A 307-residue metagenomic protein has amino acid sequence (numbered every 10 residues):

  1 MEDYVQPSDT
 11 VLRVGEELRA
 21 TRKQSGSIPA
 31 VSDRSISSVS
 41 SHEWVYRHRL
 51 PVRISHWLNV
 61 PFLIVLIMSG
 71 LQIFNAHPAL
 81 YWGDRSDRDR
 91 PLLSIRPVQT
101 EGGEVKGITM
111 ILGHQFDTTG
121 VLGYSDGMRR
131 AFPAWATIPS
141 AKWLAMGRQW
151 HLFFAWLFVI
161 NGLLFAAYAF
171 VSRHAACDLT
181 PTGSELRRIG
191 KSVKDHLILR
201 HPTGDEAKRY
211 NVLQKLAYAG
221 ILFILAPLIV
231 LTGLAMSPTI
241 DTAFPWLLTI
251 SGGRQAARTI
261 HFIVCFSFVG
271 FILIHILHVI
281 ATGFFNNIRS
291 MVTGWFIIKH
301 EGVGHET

Functional and structural regions predicted by a protein language model:
E2-L12, E17-T307: Membrane-embedded alpha-helical bundles that constitute the cytochrome b-like, heme-associated redox core of multi-pass
